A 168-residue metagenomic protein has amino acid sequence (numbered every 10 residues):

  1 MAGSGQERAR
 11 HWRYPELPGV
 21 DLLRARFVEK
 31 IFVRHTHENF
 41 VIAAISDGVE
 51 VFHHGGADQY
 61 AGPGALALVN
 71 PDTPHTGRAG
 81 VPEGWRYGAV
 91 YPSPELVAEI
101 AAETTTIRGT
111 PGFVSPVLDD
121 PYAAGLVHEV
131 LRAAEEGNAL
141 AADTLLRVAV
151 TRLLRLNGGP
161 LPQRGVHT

Functional and structural regions predicted by a protein language model:
M1-G5: Actinobacteria-biased recognition of intrinsically disordered, low-complexity terminal regions
R8-G109: N-terminal regulatory/effector-sensing and dimerization cores that precede helix-turn-helix DNA-binding domains
E103-G165: Amphipathic alpha-helical segments enriched in hydrophobic/aromatic residues interleaved with Lys/Arg
